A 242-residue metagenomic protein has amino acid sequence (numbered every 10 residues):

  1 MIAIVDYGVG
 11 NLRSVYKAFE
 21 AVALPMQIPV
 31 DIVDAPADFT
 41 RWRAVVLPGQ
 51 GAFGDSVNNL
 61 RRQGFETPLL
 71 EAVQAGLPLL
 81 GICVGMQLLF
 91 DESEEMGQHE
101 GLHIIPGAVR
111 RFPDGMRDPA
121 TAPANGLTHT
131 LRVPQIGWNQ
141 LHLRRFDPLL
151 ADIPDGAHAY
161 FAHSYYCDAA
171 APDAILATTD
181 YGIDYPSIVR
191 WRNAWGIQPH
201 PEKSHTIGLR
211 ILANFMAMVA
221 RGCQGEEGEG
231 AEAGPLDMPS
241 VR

Functional and structural regions predicted by a protein language model:
M1-P78, V84, F90, H103 (+2 more regions): N-terminal beta1-alpha1 cap of cysteine-dependent amidohydrolase-like domains
G8, R62, F146, G182 (+1 more regions): Short beta->alpha junction loops/turns
A44, P78-L79, G101-L102, V133 (+3 more regions): A residue-level structural signature of the nucleotidyltransferase/glycosyltransferase Rossmann-like core
C83, H163, H200: Histidine-centered divalent metal-coordination motifs
E92-Y181: Pocket-forming structural segment of enzyme catalytic cores
G156, Y166-R242: C-terminal and late-domain segments of enzyme folds
